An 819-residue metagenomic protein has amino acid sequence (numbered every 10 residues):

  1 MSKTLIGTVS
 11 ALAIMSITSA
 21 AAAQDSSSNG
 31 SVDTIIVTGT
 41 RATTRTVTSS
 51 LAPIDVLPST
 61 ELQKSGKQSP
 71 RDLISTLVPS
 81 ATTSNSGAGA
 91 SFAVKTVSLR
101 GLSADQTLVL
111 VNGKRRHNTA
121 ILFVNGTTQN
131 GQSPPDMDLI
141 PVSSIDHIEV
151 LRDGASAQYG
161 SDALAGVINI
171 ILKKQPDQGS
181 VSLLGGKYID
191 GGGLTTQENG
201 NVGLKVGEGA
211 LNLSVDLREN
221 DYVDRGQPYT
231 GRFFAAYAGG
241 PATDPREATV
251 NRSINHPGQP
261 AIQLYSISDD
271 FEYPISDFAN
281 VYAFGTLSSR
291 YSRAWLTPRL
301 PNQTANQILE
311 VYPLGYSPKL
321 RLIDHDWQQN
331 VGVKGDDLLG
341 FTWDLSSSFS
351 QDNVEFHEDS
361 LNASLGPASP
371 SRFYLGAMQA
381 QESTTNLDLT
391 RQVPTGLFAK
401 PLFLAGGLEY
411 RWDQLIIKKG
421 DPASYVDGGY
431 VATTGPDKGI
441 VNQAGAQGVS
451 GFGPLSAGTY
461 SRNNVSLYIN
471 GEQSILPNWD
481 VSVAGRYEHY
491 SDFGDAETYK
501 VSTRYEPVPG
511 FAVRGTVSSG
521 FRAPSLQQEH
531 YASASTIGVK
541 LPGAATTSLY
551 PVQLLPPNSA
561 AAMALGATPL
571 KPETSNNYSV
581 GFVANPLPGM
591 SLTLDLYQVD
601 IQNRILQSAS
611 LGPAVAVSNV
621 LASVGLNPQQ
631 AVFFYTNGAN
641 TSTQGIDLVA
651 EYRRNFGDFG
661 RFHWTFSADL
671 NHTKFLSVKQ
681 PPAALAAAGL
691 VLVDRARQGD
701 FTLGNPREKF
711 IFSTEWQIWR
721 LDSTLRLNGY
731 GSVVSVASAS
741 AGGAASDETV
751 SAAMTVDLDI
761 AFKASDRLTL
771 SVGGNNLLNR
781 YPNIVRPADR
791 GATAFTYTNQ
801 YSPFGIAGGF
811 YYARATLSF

Functional and structural regions predicted by a protein language model:
T34-S65, R71, S91, A120-N130 (+1 more regions): N-terminal periplasmic "start-of-domain" segments of outer-membrane beta-barrel proteins
P70-L73, L77, V97-S98, L110 (+4 more regions): N-terminal periplasmic accessory domains that precede and gate Gram-negative outer-membrane beta-barrel machines
S75-T119: Extracytoplasmic beta-strand/coil segments of soluble accessory domains associated with Gram-negative outer-membrane
K114-R152: Short acidic/polar hinge/loop motifs at secondary-structure boundaries that mediate gating or recognition
D177-S180, D190-L314, P318-L338, L758 (+1 more regions): Transmembrane beta-barrel wall of Gram-negative outer-membrane proteins
E310-Y312, Y316-N330, D336-L338, F349 (+3 more regions): Outer-membrane beta-barrel transmembrane domain signature of Gram-negative proteins, especially the mid-to-C-terminal
G406, S591, D595-A739: Gram-negative outer-membrane beta-barrel transporters
H672-T673, L727-S738, A761-F819: C-terminal beta-signal and adjacent terminal beta-strands/loops of Gram-negative outer-membrane beta-barrel proteins
